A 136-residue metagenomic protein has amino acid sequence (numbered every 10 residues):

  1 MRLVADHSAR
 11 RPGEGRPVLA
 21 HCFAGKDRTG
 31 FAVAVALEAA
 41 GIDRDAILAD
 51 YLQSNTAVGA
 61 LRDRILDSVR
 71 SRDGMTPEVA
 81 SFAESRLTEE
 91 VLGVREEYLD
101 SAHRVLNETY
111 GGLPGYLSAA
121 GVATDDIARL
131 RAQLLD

Functional and structural regions predicted by a protein language model:
M1-L19, A32-D136: Cys-dependent protein tyrosine phosphatase-like superfamily
A24, R28-T29: Ser/Thr-glycine-rich phosphate-binding loops at phosphate-binding pockets of nucleotides, nucleotide cofactors
